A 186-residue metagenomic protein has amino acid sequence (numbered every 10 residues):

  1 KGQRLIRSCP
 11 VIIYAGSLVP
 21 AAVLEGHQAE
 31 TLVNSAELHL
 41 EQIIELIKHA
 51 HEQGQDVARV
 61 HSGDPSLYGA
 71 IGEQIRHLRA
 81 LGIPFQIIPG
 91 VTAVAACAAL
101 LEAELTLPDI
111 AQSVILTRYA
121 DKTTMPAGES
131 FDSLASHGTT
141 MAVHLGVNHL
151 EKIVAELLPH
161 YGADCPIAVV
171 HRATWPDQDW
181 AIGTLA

Functional and structural regions predicted by a protein language model:
K1-Q3, A21-V23, I47, E104-T106 (+2 more regions): Short, flexible, glycine/charge-rich loop motifs used to bind or transfer phosphoryl groups or to couple energy/partner
K1-V91, A96: Class I S-adenosyl-L-methionine
R7, D64-H137, D179-G183: Class I SAM-dependent methyltransferase SAM-binding "motif I" and its flanking Rossmann-like core
P10-I13, H51, L105, L157-Y161: Structural signal for hydrophobic packing residues in well-ordered secondary-structure cores of soluble enzyme domains
A15-S17, A36-E37, Y119-A120, H144-N148: Structural motif
E25-G26, L100, E156: Residue-level signal for well-ordered alpha-helical positions
Q42, E52-V57, R76, A111-S113 (+1 more regions): A contiguous loop/helix-start segment that scaffolds small-molecule binding in enzyme catalytic cores
